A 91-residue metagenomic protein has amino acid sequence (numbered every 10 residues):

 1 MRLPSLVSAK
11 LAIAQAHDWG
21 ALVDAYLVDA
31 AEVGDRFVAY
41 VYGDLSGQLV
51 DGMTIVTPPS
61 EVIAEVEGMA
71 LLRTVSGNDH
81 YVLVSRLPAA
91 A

Functional and structural regions predicted by a protein language model:
M1-V62: N-terminal non-globular leader segments, chiefly Sec-dependent signal peptides
V56-A91: Short, compact, well-ordered microdomains
